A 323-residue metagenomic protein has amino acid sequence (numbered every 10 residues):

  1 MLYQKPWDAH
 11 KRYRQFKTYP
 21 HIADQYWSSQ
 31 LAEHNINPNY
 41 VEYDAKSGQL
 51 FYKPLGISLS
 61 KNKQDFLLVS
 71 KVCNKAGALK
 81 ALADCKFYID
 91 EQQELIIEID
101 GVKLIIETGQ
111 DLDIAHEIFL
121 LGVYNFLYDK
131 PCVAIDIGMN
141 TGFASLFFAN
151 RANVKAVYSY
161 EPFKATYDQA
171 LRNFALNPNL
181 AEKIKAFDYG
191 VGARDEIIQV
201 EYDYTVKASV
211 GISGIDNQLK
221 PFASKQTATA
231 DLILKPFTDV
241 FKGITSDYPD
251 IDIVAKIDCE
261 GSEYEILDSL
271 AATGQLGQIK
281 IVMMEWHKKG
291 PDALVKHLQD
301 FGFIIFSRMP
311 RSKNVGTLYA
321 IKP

Functional and structural regions predicted by a protein language model:
M1-P323: Phosphate/nucleotide-binding beta-alpha loop and adjacent structural elements of enzyme active sites
